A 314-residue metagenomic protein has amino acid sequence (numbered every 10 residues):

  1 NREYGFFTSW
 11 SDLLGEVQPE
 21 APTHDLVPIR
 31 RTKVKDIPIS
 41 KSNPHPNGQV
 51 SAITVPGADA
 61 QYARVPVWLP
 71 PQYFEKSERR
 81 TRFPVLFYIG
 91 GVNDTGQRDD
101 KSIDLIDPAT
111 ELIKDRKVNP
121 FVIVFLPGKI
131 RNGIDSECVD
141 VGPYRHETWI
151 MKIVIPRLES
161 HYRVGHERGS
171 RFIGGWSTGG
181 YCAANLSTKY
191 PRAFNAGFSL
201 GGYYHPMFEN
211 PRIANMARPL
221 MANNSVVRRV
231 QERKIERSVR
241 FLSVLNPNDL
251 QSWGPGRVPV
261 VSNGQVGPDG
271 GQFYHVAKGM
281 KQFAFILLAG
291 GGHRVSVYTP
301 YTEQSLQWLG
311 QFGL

Functional and structural regions predicted by a protein language model:
N1-L314: Non-catalytic cap/lid and distal C-terminal segments of serine-dependent acyl enzymes
